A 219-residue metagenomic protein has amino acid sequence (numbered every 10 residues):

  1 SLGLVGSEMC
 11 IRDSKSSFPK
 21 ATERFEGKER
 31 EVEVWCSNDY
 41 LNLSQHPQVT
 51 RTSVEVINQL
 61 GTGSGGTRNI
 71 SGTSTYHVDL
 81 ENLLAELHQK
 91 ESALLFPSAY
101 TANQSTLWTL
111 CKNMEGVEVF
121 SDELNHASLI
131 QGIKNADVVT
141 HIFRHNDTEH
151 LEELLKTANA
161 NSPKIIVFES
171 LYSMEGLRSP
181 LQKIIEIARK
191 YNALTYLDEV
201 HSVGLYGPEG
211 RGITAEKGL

Functional and structural regions predicted by a protein language model:
S1-G6, C10-I11: Single conserved hydrophobic/aromatic residue that forms the stacking wall/gate of nucleotide- or nucleobase-binding
V5, N135-D137, Y191: Short, structured coil segments at secondary-structure junctions
D39, H141, H145-L197: Active-site phosphate-binding strand-loop segment of PLP-dependent enzymes
L43, I70-T73, A127, T148-E149 (+2 more regions): Short, small-residue-enriched loops and turns at beta-alpha junctions that line or gate enzyme active sites
T50-S98: Conserved N-terminal alpha-helix of the aminotransferase class I/II PLP-enzyme fold
T109-A127: Conserved PLP-anchoring active-site segment centered on the Schiff-base-forming lysine
N192, R211-L219: Conserved active-site segment immediately N-terminal to the catalytic lysine that forms the internal aldimine
